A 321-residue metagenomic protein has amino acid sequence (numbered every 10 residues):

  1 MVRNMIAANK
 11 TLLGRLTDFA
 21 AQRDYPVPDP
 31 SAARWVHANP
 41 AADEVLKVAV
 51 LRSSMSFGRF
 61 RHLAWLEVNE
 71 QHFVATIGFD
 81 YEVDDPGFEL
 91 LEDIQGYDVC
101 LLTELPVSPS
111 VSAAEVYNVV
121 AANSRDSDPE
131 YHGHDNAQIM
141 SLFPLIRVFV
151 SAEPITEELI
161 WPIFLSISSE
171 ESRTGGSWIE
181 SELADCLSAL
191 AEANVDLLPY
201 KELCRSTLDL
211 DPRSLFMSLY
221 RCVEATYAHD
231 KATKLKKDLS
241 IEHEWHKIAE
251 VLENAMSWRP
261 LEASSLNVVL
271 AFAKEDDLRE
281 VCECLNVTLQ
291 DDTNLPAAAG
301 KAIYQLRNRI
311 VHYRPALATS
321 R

Functional and structural regions predicted by a protein language model:
V2-D211, A225: Charged, non-catalytic interaction/linker regions at domain boundaries that couple catalytic cores to substrate
W178-R321: Amphipathic, oligomerization/interface secondary-structure segments
